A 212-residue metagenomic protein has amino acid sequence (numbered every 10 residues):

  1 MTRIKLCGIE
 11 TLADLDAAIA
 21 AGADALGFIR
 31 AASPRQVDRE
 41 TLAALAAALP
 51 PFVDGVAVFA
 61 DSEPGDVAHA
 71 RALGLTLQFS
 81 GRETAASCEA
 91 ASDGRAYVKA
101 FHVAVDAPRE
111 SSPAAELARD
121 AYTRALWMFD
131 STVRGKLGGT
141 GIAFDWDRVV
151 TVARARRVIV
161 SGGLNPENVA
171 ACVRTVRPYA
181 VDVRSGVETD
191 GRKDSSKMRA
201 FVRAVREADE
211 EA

Functional and structural regions predicted by a protein language model:
M1-K5: Extreme N-terminal starter segment of soluble prokaryotic enzymes
C7, S80, V160-L164, R184-V187: Glycine-rich beta-strand-to-loop/alpha-helix junction loops that act as flexible
A18, L77, W127, D145 (+4 more regions): Conserved, mostly hydrophobic/aromatic
A21-G22, A72-L73, Y122, T175-V176: Structural motif
A23-P34, F79-S87, T132-K136, T175-R199: Glycine-rich phosphate-binding active-site loops on the catalytic face of alpha/beta enzymes
R30-T41, A46-V160: Conserved anion-binding
E40-L49, A90-S92, R184, E188-A212: C-terminal helical cap(s) of enzyme catalytic domains, especially alpha/beta-barrels
A155, I159-R174: A C-terminal functional module that forms or caps the active site or interfaces directly with catalytic machinery
